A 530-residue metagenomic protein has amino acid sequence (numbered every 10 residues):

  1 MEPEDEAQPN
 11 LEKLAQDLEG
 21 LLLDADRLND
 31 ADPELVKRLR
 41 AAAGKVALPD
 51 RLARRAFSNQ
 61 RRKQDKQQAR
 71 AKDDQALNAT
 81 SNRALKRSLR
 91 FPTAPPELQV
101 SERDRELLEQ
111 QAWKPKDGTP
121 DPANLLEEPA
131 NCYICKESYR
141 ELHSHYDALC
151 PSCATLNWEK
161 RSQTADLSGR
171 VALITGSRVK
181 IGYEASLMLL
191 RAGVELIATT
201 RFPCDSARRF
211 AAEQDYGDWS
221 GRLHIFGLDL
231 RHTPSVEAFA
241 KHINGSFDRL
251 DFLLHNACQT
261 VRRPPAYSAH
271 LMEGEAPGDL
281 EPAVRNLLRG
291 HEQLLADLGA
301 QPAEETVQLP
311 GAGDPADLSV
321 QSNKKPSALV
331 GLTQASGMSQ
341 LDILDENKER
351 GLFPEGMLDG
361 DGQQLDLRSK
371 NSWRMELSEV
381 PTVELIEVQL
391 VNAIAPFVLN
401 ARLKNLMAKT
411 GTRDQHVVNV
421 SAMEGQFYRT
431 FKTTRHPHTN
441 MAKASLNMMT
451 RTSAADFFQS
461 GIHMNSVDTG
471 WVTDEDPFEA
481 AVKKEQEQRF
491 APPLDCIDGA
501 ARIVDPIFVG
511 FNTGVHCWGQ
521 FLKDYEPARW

Functional and structural regions predicted by a protein language model:
E2, A192-F210, H224, F252-A257 (+1 more regions): Conserved glycine-rich Rossmann-like NAD(P)H-binding loop of the short-chain dehydrogenase/reductase
L11-P129: N-terminal alpha-helical interaction blocks
W158-P203: Canonical Rossmann dinucleotide-binding motif of NAD(H)/NADP(H)-dependent dehydrogenases/reductases, specifically
Q214-P234, S322, P326-A328, S336-D342 (+2 more regions): Rossmann-fold cofactor-recognition segment
F247, G411, T452-I462: Active-site-adjacent segment of SDR/Rossmann-fold oxidoreductases
Q293, L298-L352, K483-W530: C-terminal helical subdomain
N400, H438, A442: Active-site helix of classical SDR
